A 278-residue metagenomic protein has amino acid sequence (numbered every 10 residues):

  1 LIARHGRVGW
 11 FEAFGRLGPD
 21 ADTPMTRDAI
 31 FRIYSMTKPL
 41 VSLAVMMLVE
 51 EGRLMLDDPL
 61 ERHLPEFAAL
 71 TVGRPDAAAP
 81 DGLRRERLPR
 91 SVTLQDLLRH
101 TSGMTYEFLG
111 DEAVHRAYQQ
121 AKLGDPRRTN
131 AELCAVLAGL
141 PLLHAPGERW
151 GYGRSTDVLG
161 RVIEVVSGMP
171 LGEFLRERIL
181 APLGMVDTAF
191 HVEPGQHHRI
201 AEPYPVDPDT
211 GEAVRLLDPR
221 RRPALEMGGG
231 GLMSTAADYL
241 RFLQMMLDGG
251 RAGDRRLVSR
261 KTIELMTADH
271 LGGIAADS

Functional and structural regions predicted by a protein language model:
L1-H5, P59-E61, R176: Outer-envelope exported proteins of Gram-negative bacteria
L1-I33, R53-M55, A69-A77, R215-L216: Short, conserved catalytic-motif segment at the N-terminal edge
G6, R32-L60, L97, T156-E164 (+1 more regions): Active-site SXXK
G9, G15-L17, P39, L48-E51 (+2 more regions): Generic N-terminal helix/loop capping motif
I30, S35, L83-R87: Short gly/ser-rich anion-binding loops that grip negatively charged ligand groups
R62-S278: Short, surface-exposed loop or secondary-structure junction motifs that flank catalytic or metal-binding residues
